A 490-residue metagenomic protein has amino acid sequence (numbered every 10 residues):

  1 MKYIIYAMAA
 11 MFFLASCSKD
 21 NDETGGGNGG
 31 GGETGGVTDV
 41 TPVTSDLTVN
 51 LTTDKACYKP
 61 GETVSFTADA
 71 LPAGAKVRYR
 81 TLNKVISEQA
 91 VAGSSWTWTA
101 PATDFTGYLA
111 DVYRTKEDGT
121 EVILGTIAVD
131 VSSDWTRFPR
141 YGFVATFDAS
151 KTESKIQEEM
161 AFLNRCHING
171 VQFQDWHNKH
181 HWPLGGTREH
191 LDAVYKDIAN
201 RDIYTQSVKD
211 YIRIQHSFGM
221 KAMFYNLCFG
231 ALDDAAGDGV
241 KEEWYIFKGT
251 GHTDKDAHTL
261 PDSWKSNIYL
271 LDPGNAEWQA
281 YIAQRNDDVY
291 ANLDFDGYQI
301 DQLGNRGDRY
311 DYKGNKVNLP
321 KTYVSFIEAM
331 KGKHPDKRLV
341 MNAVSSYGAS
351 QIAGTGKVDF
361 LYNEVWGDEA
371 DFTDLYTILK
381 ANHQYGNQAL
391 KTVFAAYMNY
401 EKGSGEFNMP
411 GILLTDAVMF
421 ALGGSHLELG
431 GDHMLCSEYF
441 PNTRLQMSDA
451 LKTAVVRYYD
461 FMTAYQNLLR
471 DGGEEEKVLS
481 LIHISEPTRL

Functional and structural regions predicted by a protein language model:
Y3, L14-D46: Bacterial Sec-dependent N-terminal signal peptides
L124-K179: An acidic-aromatic substrate-binding cleft motif
D134-P139, V144-E153, F224, C228-L293: Active-site-adjacent "subsite" loops/lids of carbohydrate-active enzymes
F138-E153, E189-T205, S263-A280, R309-P320 (+2 more regions): The substrate-binding groove and active-site-proximal loops of carbohydrate-active enzymes, especially glycoside
M160, N164-Q206, G230-G249, L260-W278 (+1 more regions): Aromatic-lined carbohydrate-binding/catalytic grooves of carbohydrate-active enzymes
G274-F360, W366-I378: Active-site neighborhood of glycoside hydrolase catalytic domains
Q388-E474: Aromatic/acidic polysaccharide-binding cleft in carbohydrate-active enzymes
I482-L490: Residue-level detector of conserved catalytic or cofactor/ligand-binding positions in enzyme active sites
